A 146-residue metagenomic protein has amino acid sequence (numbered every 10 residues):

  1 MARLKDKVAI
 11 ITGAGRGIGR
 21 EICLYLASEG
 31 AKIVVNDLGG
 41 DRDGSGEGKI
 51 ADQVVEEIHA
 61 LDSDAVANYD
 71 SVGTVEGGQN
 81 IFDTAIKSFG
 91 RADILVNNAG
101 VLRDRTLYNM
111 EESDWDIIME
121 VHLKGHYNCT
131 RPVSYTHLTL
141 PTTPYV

Functional and structural regions predicted by a protein language model:
L4-V34: Canonical Rossmann dinucleotide-binding motif of NAD(H)/NADP(H)-dependent dehydrogenases/reductases, specifically
E29-A51: Conserved glycine-rich Rossmann-like NAD(P)H-binding loop of the short-chain dehydrogenase/reductase
G48, Y69-N80, E112: The beta1-alpha1 cofactor-binding region of Rossmann-like NAD(H)/NADP(H)-dependent oxidoreductases
I58, T106-L107, D114-D116: Substrate-binding pocket helix/loop in short-chain dehydrogenase/reductase
L61-D64, T84-N97, R103: A glycine-rich helix->loop->beta "capping" turn within Rossmann-like NAD(P)(H)-dependent oxidoreductase domains
T130-R131: A short, exposed helix-loop element centered on a Lys and neighboring polar residues
T136-T142: Conserved small/polar residues in nucleotide/adenosyl-binding loops
